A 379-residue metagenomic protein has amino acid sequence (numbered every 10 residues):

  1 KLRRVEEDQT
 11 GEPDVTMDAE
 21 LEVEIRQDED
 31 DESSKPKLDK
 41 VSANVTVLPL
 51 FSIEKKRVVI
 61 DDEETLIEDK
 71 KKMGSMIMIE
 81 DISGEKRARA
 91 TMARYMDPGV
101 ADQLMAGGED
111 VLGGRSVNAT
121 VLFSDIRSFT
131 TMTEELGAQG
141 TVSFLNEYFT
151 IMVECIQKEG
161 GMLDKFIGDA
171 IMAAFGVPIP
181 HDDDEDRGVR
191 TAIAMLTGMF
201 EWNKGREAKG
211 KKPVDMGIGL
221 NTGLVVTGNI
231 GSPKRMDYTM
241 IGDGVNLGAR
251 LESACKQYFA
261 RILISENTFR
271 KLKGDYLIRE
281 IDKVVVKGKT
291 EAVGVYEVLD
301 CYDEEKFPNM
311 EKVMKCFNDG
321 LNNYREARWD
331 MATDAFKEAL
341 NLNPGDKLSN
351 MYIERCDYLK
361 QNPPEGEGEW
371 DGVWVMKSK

Functional and structural regions predicted by a protein language model:
L2-I25, L145-G161, V177-I218, T222 (+2 more regions): Alpha-helical scaffold within the catalytic cores of cyclic-nucleotide enzymes
R4, D8-D30, K37-N44, I53-S116: Regulatory cytosolic signal-relay segments
T16-M17, S52, V225, K256-E326 (+3 more regions): Cytosolic regulatory/linker segments at or just downstream of nucleotide-handling modules in signal-transduction
M17-A19, P36-A43, L122, R127 (+2 more regions): PAS-family sensory domains
I79-D102, G107-T191, Y238: Catalytic NTP-binding/metal-coordinating core of nucleotidyl cyclase/transferase enzymes
A174-D184, I218-Y238, C255-Y258, L299-Y302: Catalytic strand-loop-helix junctions within cyclic-nucleotide turnover domains
E365-K379: Intrinsically disordered, low-complexity, charge-biased linker/tail regions
